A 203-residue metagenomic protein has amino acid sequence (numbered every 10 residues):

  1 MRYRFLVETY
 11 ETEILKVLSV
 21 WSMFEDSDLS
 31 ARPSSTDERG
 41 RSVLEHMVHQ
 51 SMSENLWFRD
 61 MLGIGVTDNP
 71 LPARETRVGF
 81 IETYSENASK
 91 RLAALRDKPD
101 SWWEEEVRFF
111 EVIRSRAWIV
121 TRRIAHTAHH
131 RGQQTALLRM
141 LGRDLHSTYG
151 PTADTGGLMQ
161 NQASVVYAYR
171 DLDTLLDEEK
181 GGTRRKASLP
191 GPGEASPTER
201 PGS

Functional and structural regions predicted by a protein language model:
M1-E8, R77-I81, T121-I124: Active-site rim elements
V7, E11-L18, L29-P72, R108-S203: Short, contiguous alpha-helical
Y10, I14, W21, Y84 (+1 more regions): Hydrophobic alpha-helical core bundles mediating ligand binding, dimerization, or RNAP-core interactions
W21, L95, L138: Hydrophobic pocket-lining residues that define ligand/cofactor binding sites across diverse proteins
F24-D26: Membrane-proximal, proline-rich intrinsically disordered regions
D60-P99: Helix-adjacent hinge/juxtasegments
R96-F110: Acidic catalytic patch
